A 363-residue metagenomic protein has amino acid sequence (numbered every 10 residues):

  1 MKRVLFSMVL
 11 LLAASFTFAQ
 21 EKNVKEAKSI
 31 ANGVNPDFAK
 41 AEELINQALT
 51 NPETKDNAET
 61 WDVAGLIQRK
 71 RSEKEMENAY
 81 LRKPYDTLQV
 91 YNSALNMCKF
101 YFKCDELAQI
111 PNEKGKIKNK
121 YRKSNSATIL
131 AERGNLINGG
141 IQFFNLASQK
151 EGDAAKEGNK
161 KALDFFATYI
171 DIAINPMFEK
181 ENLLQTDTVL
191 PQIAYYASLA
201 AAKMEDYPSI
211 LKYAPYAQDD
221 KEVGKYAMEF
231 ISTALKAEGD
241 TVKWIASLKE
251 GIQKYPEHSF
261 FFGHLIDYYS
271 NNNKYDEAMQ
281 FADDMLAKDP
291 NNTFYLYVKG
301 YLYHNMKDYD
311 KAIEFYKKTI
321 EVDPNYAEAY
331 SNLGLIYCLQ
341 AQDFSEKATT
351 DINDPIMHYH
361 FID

Functional and structural regions predicted by a protein language model:
A48, C104, Y169, A217 (+3 more regions): Canonical positions in the second alpha-helix
K55-N57, P176, L190, V223-G224 (+3 more regions): Residue-level recognition of tetratricopeptide repeat
T60, F178-N182, I193, Y226-A227 (+3 more regions): TPR alpha-solenoid repeat register
I67-T168, I172-P191, C338-D363: Short coil/linker segments at helix-helix boundaries
